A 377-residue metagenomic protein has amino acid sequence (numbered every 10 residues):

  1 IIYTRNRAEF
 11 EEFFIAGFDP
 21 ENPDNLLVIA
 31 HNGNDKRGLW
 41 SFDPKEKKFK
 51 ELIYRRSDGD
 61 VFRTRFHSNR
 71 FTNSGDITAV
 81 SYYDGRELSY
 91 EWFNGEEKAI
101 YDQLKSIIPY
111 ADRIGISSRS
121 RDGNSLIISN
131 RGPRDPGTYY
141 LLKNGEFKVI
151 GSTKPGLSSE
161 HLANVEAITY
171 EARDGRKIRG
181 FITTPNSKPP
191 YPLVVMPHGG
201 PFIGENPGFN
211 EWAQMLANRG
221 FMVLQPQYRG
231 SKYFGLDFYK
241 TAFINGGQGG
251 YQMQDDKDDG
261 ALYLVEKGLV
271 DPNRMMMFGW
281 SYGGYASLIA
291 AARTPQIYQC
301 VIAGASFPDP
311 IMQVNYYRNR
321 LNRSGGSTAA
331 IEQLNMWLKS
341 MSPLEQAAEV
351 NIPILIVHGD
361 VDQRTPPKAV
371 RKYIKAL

Functional and structural regions predicted by a protein language model:
I1-A30, R37-L39, D58-V80, Y110-S129 (+5 more regions): Conserved beta-propeller blade repeats
I1-D19, F42-S68, D84, S89-I114 (+1 more regions): Multi-bladed beta-propeller domains
N32-K36, D84-E87, G132-D135: Short glycine/acidic-enriched loop and turn motifs that connect beta-strands
T78, K148, I168, V195 (+3 more regions): Hydrophobic/aromatic beta-strand patches that form the interior of the parallel beta-sheet core in alpha/beta enzyme
S89-N186, E211-Q214, N218-R219: Non-catalytic accessory segments flanking enzyme active sites
I128-S129, P133, A172-I178, F202 (+7 more regions): C-terminal substrate/ligand-recognition segments
K154-N273, W280-S281, V314-N315: Cap/lid segment of the alpha/beta-hydrolase catalytic domain
Y228-L377: Active-site-proximal cap/loop segments of hydrolase catalytic domains
